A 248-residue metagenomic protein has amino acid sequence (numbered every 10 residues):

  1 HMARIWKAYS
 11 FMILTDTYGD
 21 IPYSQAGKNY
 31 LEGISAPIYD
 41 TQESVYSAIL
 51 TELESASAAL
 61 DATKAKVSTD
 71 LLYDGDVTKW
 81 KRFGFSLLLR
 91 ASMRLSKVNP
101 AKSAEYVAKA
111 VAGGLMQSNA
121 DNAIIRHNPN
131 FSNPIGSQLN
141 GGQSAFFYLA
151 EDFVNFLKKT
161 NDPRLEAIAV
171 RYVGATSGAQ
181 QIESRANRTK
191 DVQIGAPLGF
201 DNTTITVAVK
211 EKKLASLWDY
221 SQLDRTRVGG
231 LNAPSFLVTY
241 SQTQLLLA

Functional and structural regions predicted by a protein language model:
H1-L247: Structured, solvent-exposed acidic/aromatic patches
